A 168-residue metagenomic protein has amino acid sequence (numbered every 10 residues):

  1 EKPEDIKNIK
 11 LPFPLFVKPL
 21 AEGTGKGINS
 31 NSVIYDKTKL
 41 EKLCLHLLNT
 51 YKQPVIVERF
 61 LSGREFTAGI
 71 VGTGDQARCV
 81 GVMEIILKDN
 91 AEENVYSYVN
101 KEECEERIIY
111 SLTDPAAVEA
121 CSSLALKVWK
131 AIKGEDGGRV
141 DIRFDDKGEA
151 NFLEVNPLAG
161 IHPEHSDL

Functional and structural regions predicted by a protein language model:
E1-I56, S62-G63: Active-site nucleotide/adenylate-binding loops and adjacent lid/helix of ATP-dependent enzymes
P12-P14, E65-T67, R139, F152: Broad gene-expression machinery/nucleic-acid interaction feature
V17, V57-E58, V140, L153: Active-site flanking residues adjacent to catalytic metal/cofactor-binding acidic residues
L20-E22, K101-E103, L158-G160: Short connector loops/turns at beta-strand edges and beta->alpha or beta->beta junctions
T24-G27, E105-I108, E164-S166: Short small-residue beta-strand/loop micro-motif enriched in glycine and branched aliphatics
D36-A116, A120-S123, F144-N151: Phosphate-binding site of ATP-dependent enzymes
D114-L168: ATP-dependent carboxylate activation and anion-phosphoryl transfer catalytic cores that bind Mg-ATP to form
